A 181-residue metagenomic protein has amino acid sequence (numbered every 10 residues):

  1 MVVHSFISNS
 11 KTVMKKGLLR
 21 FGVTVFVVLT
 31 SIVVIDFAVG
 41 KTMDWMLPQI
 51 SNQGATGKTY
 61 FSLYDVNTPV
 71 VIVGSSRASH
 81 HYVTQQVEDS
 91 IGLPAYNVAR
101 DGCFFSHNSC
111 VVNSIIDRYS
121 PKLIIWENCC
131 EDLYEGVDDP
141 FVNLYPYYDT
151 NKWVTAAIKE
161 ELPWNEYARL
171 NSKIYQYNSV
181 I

Functional and structural regions predicted by a protein language model:
M1-L19: N-terminal Lys/Arg-rich, disordered targeting/topogenic segments
R20-K41: Hydrophobic membrane-insertion alpha-helices, especially the h-region of bacterial N-terminal signal peptides
A38-I50, P94-G102: Acidic/glycine-enriched edge-of-secondary-structure segments
K41-F61, V66: Alpha-helical transmembrane signal-anchor/signal-peptide segments
V66-N67, S120: Residue-level preference for short coil/turn positions at secondary-structure junctions
V73, R77-L162: Membrane-embedded segments
I158-I181: Extended, charge-rich helix/loop segments that form flexible, surface "patches" used to engage negatively charged
